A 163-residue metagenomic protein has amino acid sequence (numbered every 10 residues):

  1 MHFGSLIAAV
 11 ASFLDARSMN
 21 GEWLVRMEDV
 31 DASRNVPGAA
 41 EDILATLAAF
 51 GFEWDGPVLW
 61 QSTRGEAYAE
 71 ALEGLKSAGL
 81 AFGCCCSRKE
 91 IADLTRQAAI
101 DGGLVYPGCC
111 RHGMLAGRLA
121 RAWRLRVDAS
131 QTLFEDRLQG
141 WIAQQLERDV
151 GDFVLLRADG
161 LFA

Functional and structural regions predicted by a protein language model:
M1-A99: N-terminal Rossmann-like or analogous alpha/beta NTP/dinucleotide-binding catalytic cores that position adenine
K89-A163: Active-site cores that bind ATP or allylic diphosphates and position pyrophosphate for catalysis
